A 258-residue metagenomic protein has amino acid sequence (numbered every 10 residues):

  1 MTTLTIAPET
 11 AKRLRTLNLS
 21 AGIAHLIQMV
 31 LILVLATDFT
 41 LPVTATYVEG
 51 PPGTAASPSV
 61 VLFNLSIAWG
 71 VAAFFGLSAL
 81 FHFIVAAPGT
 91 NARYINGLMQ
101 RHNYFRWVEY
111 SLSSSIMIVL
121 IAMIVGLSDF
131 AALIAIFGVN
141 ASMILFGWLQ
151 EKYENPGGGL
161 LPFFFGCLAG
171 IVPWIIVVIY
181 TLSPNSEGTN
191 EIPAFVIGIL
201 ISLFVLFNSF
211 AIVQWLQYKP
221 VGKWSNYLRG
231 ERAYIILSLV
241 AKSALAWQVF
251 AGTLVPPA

Functional and structural regions predicted by a protein language model:
T2-I23, I27-F105, S114-A258: Polytopic alpha-helical membrane-helix bundles and their juxtamembrane interface segments in multi-pass membrane
